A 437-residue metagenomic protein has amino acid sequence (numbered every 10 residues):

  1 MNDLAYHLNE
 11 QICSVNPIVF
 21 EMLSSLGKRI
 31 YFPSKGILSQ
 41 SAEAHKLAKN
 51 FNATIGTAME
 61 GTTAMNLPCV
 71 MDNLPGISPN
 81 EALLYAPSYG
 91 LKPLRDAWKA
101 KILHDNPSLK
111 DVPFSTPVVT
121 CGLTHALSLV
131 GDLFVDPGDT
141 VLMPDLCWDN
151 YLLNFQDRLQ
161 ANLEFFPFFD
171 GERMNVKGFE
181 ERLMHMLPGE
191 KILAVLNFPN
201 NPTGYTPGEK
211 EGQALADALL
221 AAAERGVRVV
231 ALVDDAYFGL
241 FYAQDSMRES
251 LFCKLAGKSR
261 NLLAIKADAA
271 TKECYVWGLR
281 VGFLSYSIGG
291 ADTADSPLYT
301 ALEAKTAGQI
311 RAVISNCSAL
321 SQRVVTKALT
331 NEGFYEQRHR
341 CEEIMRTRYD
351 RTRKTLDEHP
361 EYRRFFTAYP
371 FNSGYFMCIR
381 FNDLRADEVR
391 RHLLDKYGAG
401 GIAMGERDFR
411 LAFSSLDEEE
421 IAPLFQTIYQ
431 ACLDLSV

Functional and structural regions predicted by a protein language model:
N2-N9, S14-I18, S25-C121: N-terminal small-domain helix-loop-helix segment of the aminotransferase-like
A5-N16, A256-E343: Conserved core segment of the aminotransferase class I/II
N50-N52, P87, A267, F366-N372 (+1 more regions): Short beta-strand
A53, W98, V141, F155 (+9 more regions): Generic structural signal for small/hydrophobic residues in well-ordered secondary structure, especially within
G56-E60, T124, W148-D149, P199-P202 (+8 more regions): Short, solvent-exposed loop/turn segments at secondary-structure junctions
E81-A231, F238-K258, E419, Q426-Y429: Conserved core of the PLP fold type I
A319, T326, R338-R353, F365-R380 (+1 more regions): Conserved glycine-rich beta-strand-loop-beta hairpin in the small C-terminal domain of fold type I
Y375-L384, R390, Y397-L433: Conserved PLP-binding active-site segment of the aspartate aminotransferase-like
